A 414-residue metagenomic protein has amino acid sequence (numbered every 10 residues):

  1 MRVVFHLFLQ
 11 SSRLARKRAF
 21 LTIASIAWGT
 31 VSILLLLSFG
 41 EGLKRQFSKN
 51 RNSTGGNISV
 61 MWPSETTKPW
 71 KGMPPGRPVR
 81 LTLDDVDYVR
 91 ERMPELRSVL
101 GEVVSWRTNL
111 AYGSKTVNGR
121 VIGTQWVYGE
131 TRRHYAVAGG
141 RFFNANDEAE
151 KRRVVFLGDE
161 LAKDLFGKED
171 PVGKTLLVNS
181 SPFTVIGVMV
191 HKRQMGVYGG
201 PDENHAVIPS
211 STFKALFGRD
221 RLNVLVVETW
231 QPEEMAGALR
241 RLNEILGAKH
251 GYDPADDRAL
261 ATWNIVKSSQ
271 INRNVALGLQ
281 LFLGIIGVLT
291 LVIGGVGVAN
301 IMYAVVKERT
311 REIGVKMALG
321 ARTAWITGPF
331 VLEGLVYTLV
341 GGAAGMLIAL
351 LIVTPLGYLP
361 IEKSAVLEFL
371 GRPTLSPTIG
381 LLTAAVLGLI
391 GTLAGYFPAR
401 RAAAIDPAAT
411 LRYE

Functional and structural regions predicted by a protein language model:
R2, A399-E414: Short cytosolic juxtamembrane segments of multi-pass membrane proteins
V4, L9, R13, K17 (+6 more regions): Transmembrane alpha-helical interface segments in multi-pass membrane proteins
L9, R13, E41-K44, S48 (+3 more regions): Alpha-helical membrane-interface segments at transmembrane helix boundaries
E41-R120, V127-T131, A145-N146, K163-D164 (+3 more regions): Hydrophobic, regular-secondary-structure patches
N52-T54, L350-L381: Short juxtamembrane loops and helix-capping segments at transmembrane helix boundaries of multi-pass membrane proteins
T67-P75, Q194-G200, G251-D256, Y358-T374: Short helix-coil transition/hinge motifs at the ends and kinks of transmembrane helices, capturing the brief
I122, W126-F143, K151-D253: Mid-to-C-terminal secondary-structure elements that act as membrane-proximal/extracytoplasmic interface segments
V226-E228, D253-G287: Peri-transmembrane interface segments
